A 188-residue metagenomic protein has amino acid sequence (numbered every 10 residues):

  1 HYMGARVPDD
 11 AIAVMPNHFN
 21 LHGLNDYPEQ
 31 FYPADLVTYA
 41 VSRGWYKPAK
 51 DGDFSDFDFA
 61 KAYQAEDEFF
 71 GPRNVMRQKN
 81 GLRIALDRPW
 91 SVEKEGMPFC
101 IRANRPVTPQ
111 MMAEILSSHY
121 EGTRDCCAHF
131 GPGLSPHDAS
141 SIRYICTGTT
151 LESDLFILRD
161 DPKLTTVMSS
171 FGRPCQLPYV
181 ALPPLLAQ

Functional and structural regions predicted by a protein language model:
Y2-Q188: C-terminus-biased signal that marks the final domain/tail of proteins
